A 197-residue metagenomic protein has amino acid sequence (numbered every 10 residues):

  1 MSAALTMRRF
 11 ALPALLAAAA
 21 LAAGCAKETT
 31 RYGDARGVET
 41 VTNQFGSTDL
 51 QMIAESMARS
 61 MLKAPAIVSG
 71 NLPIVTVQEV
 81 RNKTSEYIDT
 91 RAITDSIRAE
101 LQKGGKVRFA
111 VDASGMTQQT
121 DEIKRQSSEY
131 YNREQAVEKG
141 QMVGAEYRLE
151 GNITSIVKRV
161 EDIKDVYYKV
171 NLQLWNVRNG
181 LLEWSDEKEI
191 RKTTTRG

Functional and structural regions predicted by a protein language model:
M1-C25: Sec-dependent bacterial lipoprotein signal peptides
A19-Q44, R196-G197: Bacterial Sec signal peptide processing site at the extreme N-terminus
A26-T29, E146-R196: Amphipathic beta-strand/beta-sheet edge segments enriched in Tyr/Trp
Q44-L62: N-proximal, solvent-exposed amphipathic alpha-helical segments enriched in charged/polar residues
S56, S60-N132, N179-S185: N-terminal segment of the mature soluble domain
A64-S69, K139, V160-D162: Surface-exposed acidic, glycine-flexible loop patches that form ligand/cofactor-binding and adhesion interfaces
Y131-K139: A short, acidic, amphipathic alpha-helical segment used as a generic capping/interface helix at domain edges
G140-G144: Extracellular/periplasmic catalytic domains that process cell-envelope and extracellular macromolecules
